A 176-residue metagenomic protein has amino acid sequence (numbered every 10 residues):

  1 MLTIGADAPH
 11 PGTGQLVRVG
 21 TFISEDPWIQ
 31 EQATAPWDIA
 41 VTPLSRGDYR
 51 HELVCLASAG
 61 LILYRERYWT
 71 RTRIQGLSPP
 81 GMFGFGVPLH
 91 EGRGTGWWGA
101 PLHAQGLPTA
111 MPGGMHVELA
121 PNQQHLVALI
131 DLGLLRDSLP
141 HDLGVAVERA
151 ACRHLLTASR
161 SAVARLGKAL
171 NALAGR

Functional and structural regions predicted by a protein language model:
L2-D48, R93-R176: Alpha-helical bundle regulatory/interaction domains
G20, R46-A57, L61-S78: Conserved short histidine dyad/triad with adjacent acidic residue
E25, E31, A40, E52 (+3 more regions): Generic signature of intrinsically disordered, low-complexity segments enriched in small/polar residues
C55, L63-R65, G84-G86, L107-T109 (+1 more regions): Conserved hydrophobic/aromatic beta-strand scaffold that supports enzyme active sites
R67, R73-P79, W97-G99, V117-A120: Short histidine-centered beta-strand/loop micro-motifs that create catalytic or ligand/metal-coordination sites
W69, P88-H90, D131-G133: Solvent-exposed residues in well-ordered beta-strands and their adjoining turns, especially edge/terminal strands
S78-R93: Short, conserved beta-strand element in jelly-roll/cupin
